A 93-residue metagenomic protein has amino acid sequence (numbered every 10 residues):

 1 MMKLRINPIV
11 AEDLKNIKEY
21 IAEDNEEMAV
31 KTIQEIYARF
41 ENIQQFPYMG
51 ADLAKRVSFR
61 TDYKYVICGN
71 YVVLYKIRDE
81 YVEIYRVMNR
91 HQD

Functional and structural regions predicted by a protein language model:
M1-R56: Basic, Lys/Arg-enriched alpha-helical interface segments
F59-K64: Short, P/G- and charge-enriched loop/turn segments at secondary-structure junctions
C68-D93: Enriched for short, Lys/Arg-rich terminal
